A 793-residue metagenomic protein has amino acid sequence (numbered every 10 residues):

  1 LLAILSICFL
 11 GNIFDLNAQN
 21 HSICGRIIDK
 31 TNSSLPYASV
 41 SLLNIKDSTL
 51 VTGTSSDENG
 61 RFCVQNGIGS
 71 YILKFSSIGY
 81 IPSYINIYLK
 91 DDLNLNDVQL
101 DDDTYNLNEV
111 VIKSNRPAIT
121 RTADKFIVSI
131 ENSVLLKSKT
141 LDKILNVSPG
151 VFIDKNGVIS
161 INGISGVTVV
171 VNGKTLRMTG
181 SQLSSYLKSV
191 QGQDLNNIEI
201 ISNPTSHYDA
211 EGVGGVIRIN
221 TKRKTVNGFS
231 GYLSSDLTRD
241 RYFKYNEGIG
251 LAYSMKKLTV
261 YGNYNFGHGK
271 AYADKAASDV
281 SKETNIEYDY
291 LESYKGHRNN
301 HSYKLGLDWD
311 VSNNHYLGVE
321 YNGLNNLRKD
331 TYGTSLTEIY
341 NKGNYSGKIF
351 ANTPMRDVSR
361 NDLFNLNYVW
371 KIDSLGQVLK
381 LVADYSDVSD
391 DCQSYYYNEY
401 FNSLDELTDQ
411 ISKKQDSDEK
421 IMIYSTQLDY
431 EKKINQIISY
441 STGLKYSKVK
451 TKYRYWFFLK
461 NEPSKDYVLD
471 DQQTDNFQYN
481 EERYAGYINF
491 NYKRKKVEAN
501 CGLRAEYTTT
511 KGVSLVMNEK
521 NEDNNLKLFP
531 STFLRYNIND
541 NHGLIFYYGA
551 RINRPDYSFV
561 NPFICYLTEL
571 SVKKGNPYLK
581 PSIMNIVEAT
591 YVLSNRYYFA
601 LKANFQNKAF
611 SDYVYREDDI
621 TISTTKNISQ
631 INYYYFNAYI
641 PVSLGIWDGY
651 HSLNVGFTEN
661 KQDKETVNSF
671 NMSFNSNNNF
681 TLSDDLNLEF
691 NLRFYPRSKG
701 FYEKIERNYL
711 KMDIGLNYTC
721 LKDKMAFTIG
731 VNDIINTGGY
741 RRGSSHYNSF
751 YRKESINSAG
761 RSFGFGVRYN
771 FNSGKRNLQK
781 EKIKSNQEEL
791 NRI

Functional and structural regions predicted by a protein language model:
S39-L43, S76-I78, N94-V134, D154-N156 (+3 more regions): Short, acidic, small-residue-rich periplasmic hinge/interaction motif at the N-terminus of Gram-negative outer-membrane
I45-R61: Short, acidic Ser/Thr/Gly-rich low-complexity loop/linker segments typical of extracellular and cell-surface proteins
C63, L141, V147, K174-S202: Short acidic/polar hinge/loop motifs at secondary-structure boundaries that mediate gating or recognition
L95-Q99, L141-I144, L183-L187, I200 (+2 more regions): N-terminal periplasmic accessory domains that precede and gate Gram-negative outer-membrane beta-barrel machines
L195, A210-I217, T225-A276, R298-H301: Outer-membrane beta-barrel translocator/receptor signature
N220-L233, D274-S278, D289-Y290, N300-L305 (+10 more regions): Surface-exposed extracellular loop regions of Gram-negative outer-membrane beta-barrel proteins
L291, K414, I423-Q427, V468-D475 (+3 more regions): Outer membrane beta-barrel strand-and-loop segments of large Gram-negative receptors, especially TonB-dependent
D475-E481, I552-A600, F605, S623-Y634 (+2 more regions): Outer-membrane beta-barrel signature, preferentially recognizing the C-terminal barrel domain of Gram-negative
